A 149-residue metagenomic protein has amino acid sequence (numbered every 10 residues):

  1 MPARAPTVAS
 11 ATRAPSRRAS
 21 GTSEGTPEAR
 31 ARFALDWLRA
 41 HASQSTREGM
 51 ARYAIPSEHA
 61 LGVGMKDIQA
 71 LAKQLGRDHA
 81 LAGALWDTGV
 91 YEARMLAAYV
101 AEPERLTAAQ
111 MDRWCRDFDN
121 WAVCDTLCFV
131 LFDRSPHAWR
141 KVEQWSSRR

Functional and structural regions predicted by a protein language model:
P2-R149: Alpha-helical scaffold domains
